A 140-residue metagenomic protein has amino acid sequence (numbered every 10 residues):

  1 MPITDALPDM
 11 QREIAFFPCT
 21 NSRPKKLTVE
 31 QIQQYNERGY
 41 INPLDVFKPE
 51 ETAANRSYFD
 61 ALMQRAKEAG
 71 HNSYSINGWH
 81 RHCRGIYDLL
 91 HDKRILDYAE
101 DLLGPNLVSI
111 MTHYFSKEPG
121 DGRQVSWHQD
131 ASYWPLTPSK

Functional and structural regions predicted by a protein language model:
M1-R38, N42-P138: Non-heme Fe(II)-dependent double-stranded beta-helix
